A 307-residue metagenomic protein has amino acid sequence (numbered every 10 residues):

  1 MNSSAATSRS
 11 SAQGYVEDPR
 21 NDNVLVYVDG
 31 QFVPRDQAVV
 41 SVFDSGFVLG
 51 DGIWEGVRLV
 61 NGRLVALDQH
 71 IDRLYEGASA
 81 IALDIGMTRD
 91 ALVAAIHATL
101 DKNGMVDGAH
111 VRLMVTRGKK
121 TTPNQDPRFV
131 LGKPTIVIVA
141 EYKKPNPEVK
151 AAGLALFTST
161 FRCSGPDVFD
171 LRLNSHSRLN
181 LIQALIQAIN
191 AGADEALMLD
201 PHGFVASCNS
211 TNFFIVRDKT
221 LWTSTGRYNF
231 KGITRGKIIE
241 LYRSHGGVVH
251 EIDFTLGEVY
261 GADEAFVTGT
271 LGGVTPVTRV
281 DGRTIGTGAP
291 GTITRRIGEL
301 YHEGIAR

Functional and structural regions predicted by a protein language model:
M1-L197, P201-F204, F230, R235 (+1 more regions): Conserved alpha/beta cores of soluble small-molecule-handling proteins
F204-G226, K231: Glycine- and Gly-Pro-enriched alpha-helical subdomains that act as flexible, kink-prone "lid/hinge" or packing modules
